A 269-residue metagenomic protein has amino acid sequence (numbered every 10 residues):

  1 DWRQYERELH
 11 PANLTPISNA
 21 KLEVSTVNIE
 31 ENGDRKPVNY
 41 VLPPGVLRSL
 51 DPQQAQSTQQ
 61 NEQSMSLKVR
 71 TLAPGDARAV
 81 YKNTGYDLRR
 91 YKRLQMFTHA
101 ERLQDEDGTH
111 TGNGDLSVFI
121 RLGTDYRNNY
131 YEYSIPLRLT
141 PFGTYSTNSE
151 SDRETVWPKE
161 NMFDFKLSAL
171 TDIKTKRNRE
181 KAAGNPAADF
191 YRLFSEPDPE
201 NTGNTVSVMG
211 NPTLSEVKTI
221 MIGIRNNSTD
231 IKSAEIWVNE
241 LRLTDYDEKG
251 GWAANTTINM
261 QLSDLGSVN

Functional and structural regions predicted by a protein language model:
D1-N269: Extracellular/surface-associated beta-sandwich interaction domains
